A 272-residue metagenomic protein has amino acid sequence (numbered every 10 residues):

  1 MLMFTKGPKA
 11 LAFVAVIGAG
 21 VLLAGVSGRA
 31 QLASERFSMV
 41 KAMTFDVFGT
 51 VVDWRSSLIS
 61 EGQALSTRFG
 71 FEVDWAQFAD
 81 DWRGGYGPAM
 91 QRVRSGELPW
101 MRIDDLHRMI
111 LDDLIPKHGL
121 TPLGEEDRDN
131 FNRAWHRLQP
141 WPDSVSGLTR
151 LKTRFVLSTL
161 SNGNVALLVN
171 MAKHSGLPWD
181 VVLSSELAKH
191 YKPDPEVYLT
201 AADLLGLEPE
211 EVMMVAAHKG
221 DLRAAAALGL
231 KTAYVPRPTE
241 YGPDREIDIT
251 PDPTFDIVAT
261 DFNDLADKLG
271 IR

Functional and structural regions predicted by a protein language model:
M1-A15: Bacterial N-terminal signal peptides that target proteins for export
M3-K6, Q31-V40, T149, G163-R272: Asp-based, Mg2+/Mn2+-dependent phosphohydrolase catalytic module
A12-A24: Bacterial N-terminal signal peptides
V26-R29: Sec/Tat signal peptide C-region and signal peptidase I cleavage site
E35-G84, K117: Active-site neighborhood of HAD-like aspartate-dependent phosphohydrolases
D46-G49, L111, T159, A225: Generic structural signal for small/hydrophobic residues in well-ordered secondary structure, especially within
F69-G70, A79-D129: A metal-dependent, Asp-based hydrolase signature
E125-H174, V182-S185: Substrate-recognition element of Asp-dependent hydrolases with the DxDx(T/V) motif
